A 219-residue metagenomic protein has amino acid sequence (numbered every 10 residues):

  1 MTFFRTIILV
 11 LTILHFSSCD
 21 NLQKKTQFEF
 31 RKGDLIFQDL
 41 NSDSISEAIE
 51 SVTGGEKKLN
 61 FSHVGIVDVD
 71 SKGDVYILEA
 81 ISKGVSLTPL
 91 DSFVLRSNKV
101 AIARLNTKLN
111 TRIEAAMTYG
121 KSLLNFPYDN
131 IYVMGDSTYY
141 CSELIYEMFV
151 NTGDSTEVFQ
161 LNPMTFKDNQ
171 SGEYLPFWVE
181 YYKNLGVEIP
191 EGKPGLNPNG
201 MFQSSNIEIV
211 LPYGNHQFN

Functional and structural regions predicted by a protein language model:
M1-K24: Bacterial Sec-dependent N-terminal signal peptides
C19-N219: Cysteine-nucleophile amide-bond enzymes
